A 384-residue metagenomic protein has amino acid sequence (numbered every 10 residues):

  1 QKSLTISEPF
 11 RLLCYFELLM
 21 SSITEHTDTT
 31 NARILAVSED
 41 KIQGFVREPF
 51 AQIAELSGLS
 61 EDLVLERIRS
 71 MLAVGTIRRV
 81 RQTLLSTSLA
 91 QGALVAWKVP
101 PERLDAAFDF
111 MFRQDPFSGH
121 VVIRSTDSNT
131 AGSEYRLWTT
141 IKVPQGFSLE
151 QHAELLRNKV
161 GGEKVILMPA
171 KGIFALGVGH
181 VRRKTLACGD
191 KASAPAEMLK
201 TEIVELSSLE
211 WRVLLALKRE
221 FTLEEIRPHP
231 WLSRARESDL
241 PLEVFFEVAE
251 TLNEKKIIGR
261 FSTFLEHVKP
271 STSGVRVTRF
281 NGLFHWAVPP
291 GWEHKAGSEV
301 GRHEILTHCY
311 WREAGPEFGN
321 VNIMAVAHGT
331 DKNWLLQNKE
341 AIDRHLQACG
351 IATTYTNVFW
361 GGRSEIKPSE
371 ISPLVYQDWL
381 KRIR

Functional and structural regions predicted by a protein language model:
Q1-L19: N-terminal amphipathic/basic-hydrophobic helices that include classical n-h-c signal peptides and signal-anchor
Y15-R384: A compositional/biophysical signature of low hydrophobicity enriched in polar/charged and small residues
